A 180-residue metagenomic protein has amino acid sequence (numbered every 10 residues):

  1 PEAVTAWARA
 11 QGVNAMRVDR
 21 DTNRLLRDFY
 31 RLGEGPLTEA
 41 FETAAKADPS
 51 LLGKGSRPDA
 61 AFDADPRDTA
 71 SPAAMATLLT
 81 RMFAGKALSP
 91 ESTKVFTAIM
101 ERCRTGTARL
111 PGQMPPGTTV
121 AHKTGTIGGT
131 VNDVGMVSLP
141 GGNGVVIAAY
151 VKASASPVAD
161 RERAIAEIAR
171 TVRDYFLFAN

Functional and structural regions predicted by a protein language model:
P1-S56, A70-A74: Active-site-adjacent helix/loop patches that line small-molecule binding or acyl-intermediate pockets
A60, A64-N180: Structured C-terminal helix/loop/strand segments within mature extracytoplasmic catalytic/sensor domains
